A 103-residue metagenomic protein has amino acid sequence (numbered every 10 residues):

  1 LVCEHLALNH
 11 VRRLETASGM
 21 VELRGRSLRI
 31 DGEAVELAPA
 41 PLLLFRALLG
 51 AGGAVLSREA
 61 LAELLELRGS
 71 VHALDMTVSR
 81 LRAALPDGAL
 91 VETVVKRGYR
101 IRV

Functional and structural regions predicted by a protein language model:
V2-H5, R68: Signal-transduction coiled-coil helices of two-component systems
E4-G52: Short, Lys/Arg-enriched segments at the junction into DNA-binding effector domains of transcriptional regulators
L6, H10, E63, L85-D87 (+1 more regions): Intrinsically disordered, low-complexity segments enriched in polar/charged small residues
M20-E22, R29, D87-V103: A short linear beta-strand->loop->alpha-helix hinge motif most characteristic of winged-helix/helix-turn-helix
G32-E36, L43-L90: Positively charged, aromatic-enriched patches within helix-turn-helix-type DNA-binding elements, predominantly
